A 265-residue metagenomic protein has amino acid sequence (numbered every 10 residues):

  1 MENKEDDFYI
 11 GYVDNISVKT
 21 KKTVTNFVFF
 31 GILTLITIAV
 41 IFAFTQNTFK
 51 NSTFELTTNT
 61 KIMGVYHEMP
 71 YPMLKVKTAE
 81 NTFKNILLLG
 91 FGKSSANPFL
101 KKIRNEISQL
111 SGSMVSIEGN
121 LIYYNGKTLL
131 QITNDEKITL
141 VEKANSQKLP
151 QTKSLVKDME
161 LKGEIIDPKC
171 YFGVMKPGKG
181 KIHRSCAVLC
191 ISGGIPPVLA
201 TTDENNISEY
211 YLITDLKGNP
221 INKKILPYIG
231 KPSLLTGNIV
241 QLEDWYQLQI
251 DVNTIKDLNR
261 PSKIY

Functional and structural regions predicted by a protein language model:
E2-Y265: OB-fold and OB-like single-stranded nucleic-acid-recognition modules and their adjacent interaction interfaces
